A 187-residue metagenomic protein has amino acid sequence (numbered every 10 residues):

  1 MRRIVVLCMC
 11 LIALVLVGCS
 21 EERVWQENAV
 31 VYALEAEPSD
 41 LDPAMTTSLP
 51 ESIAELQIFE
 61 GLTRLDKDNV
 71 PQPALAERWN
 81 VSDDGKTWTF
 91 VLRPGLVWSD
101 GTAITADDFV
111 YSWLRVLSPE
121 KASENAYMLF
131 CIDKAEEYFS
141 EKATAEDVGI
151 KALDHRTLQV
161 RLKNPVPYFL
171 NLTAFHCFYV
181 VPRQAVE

Functional and structural regions predicted by a protein language model:
R2-M9: Sec-dependent signal peptide recognition, specifically the positively charged N-region followed immediately by
V15-G18: C-terminal motif of bacterial Sec signal peptides marking the signal peptidase cleavage site
S20-E22: Bacterial signal peptide processing site
L34-D83, L114: N-terminal lobe/hinge region of extracytoplasmic solute-binding protein
A36-S52, L75, T102, E124-N125 (+1 more regions): A structural "hinge/loop" feature
I53, Q57, V70, A74 (+6 more regions): Extracytoplasmic/secreted proteins, especially bacterial periplasmic and envelope-associated proteins
E77-N125, Q159: Aromatic- and charge-enriched surface segment that lines or borders ligand/interaction sites
D108-V110, L117, K121-A185: Surface-exposed binding/hinge segments that line and control ligand-binding clefts or catalytic entry sites
